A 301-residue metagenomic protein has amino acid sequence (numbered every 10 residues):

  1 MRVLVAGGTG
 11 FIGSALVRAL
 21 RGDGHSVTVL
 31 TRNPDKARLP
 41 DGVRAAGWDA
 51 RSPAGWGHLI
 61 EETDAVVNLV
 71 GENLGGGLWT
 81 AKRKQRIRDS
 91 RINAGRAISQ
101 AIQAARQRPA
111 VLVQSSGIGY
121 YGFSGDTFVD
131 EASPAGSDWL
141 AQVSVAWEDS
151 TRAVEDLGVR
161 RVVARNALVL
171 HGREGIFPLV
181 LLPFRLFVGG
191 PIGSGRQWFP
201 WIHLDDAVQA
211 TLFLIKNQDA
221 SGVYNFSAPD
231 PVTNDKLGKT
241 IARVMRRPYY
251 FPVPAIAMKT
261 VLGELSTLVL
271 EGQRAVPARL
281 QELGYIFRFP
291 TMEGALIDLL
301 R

Functional and structural regions predicted by a protein language model:
V3-D23: N-terminal Rossmann NAD(P)H-binding glycine-rich loop of SDR-like oxidoreductase domains
D35-L39, V43-A94: NAD(P)H-binding glycine-rich loop region in Rossmannoid oxidoreductase-like domains and their noncatalytic homologs
K84-R86, R96-D138: Conserved Rossmann-fold NAD(P)-dependent oxidoreductase catalytic core, especially the SDR/UDP-sugar
S116, D149-G172: Conserved beta-loop-beta element that borders a ligand/cofactor-binding pocket
A135-L140, N166-E174, S194-L204, I215: Glycine-rich "substrate-gating" loop/helix at the edge of Rossmann-like oxidoreductase active sites
L181-G189, Q197-P231: Alpha-helical substrate-binding/gating segment
N217-E264, I297-L300: Mid/C-terminal beta-alpha module of Rossmann-like enzyme folds, strongest in SDR-family dehydrogenases/epimerases
T267-R301: C-terminal amphipathic/interface module of NAD(P)-dependent oxidoreductases and related NAD-binding regulators
